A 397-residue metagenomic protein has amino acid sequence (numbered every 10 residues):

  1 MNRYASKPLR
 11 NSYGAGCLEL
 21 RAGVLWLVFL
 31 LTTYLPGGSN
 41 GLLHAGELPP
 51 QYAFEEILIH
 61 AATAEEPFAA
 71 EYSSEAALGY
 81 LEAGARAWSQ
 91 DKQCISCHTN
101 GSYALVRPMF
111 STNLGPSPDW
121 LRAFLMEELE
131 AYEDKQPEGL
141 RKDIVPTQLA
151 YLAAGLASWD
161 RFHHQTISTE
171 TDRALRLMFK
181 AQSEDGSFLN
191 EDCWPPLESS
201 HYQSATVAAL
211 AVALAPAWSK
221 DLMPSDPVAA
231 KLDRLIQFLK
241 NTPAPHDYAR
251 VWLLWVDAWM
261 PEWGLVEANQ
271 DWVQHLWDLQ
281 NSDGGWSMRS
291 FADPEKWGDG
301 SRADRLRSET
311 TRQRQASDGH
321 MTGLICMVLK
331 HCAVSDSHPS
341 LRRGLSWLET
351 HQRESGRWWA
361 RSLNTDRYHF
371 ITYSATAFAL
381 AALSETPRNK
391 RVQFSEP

Functional and structural regions predicted by a protein language model:
M1-L20: N-terminal secretory signal peptides that target proteins for export/translocation
A22-N40: Bacterial N-terminal signal peptides
G46-Y72, Q90-P116, D134-R176, S183-K231 (+3 more regions): An alpha-helical repeat/solenoid feature that recognizes helix-turn-helix modules
G79-Q90: N-terminal capping segment at the start of a domain
P118-E133: Active-site-surrounding "flap" and adjacent substrate/cofactor-binding loops of secreted or lumenal enzymes, prototyped
S395-P397: Short, solvent-exposed mixed-charge patches
